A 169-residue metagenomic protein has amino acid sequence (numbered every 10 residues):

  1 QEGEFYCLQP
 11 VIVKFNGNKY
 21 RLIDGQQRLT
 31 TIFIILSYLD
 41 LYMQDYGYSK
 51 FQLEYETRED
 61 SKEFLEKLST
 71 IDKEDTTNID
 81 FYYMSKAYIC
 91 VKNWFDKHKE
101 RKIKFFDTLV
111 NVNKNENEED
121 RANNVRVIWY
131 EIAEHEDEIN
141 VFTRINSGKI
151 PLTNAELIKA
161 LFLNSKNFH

Functional and structural regions predicted by a protein language model:
Q1-H169: Covalent nucleotidyltransferase
